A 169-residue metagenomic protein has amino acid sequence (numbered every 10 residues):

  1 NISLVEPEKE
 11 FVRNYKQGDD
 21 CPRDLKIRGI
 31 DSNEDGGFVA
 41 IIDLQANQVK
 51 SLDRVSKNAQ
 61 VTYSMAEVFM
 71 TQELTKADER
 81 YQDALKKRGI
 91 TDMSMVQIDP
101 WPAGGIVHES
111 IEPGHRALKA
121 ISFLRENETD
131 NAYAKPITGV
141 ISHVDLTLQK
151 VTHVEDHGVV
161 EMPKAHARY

Functional and structural regions predicted by a protein language model:
N1-I90: Post-signal-peptide, soluble extracytosolic/periplasmic N-terminal scaffold domains of envelope/secretory systems
V55, V61-Y169: Extended, regular secondary-structure scaffolds
